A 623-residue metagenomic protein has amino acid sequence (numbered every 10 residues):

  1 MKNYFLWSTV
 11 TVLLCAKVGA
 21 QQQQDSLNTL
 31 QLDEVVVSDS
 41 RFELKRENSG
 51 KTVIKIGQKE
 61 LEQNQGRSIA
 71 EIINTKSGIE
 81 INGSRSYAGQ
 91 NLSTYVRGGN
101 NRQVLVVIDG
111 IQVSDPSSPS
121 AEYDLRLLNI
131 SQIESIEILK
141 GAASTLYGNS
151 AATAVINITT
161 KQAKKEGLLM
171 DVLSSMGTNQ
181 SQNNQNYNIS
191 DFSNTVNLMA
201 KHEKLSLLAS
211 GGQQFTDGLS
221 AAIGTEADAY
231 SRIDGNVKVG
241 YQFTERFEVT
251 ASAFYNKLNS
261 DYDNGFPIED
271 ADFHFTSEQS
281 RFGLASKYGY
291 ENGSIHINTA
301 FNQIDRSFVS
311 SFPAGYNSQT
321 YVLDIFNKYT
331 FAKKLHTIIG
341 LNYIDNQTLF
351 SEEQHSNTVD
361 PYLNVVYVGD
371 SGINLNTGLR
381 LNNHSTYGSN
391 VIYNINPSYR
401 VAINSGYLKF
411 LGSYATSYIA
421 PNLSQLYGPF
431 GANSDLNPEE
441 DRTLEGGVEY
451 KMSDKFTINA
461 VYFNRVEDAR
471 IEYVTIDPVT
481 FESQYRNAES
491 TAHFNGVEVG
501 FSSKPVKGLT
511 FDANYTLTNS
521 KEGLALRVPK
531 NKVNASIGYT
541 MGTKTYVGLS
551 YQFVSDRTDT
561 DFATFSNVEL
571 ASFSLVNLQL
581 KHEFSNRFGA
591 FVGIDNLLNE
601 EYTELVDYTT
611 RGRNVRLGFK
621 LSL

Functional and structural regions predicted by a protein language model:
F5-V10, Y87, N197-H202, G240-F243 (+3 more regions): Conserved C-terminal beta-signal and adjacent last beta-strands/turns of outer-membrane beta-barrel proteins
E34, I69-I72, L92-Y95, V107 (+4 more regions): N-terminal periplasmic accessory domains that precede and gate Gram-negative outer-membrane beta-barrel machines
A70, N74-Q112: Extracytoplasmic beta-strand/coil segments of soluble accessory domains associated with Gram-negative outer-membrane
Q112-K140: Short acidic/polar hinge/loop motifs at secondary-structure boundaries that mediate gating or recognition
L173, N464-V466, N487-D559, L598: Gram-negative outer-membrane beta-barrel transporters
T216-V322: Flexible loop and strand-edge segments within Gram-negative outer membrane beta-barrel domains
N259, E352-E353, S385-E445, N464-A488 (+2 more regions): Surface-exposed extracellular loop regions of Gram-negative outer-membrane beta-barrel proteins, predominantly
I268-A285, G289, S413-D468, V474-K504 (+2 more regions): Outer-membrane beta-barrel signature, preferentially recognizing the C-terminal barrel domain of Gram-negative
